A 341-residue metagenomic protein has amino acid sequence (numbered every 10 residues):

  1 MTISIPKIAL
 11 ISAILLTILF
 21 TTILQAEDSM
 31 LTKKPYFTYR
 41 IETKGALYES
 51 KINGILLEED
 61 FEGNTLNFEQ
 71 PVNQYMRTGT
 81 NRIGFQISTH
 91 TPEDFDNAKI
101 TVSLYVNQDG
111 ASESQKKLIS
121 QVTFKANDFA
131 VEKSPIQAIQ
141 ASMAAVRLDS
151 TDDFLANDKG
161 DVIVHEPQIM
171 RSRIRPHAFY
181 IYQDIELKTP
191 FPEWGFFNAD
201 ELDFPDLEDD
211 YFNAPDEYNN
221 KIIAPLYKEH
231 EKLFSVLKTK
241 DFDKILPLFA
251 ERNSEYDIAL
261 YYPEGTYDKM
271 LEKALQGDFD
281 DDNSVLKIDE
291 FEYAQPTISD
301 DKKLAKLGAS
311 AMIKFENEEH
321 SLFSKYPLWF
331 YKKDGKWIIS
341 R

Functional and structural regions predicted by a protein language model:
T2-S12: Bacterial N-terminal signal peptides that target proteins for export
I11-T21: Bacterial N-terminal signal peptides
T22-A26: Sec/Tat signal peptide C-region and signal peptidase I cleavage site
E27-Y48, Q86-F242, L248-R341: Beta-strand-rich recognition domains
L31, N64-N67: Short, glycine/acidic-rich beta->alpha junctions
K44-G63: Short strand-turn-strand beta-turns centered on an Asx-Gly dipeptide
N67-Q74: Exposed aromatic-hydrophobic patches
M76-I87: Short, well-structured beta-strand segments within conserved domains
